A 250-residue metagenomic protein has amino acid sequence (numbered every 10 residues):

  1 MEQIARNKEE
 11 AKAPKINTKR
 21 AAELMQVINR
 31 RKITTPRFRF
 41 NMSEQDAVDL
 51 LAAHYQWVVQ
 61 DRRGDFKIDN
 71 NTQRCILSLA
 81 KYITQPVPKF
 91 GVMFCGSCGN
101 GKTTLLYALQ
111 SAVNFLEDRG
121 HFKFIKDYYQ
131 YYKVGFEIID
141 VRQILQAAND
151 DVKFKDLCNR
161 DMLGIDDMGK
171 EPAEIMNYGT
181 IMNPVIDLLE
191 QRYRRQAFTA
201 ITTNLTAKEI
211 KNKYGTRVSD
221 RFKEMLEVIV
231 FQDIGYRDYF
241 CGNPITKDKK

Functional and structural regions predicted by a protein language model:
M1-P88, R237-K250: A short, basic N-terminal segment
V92-F94: Hydrophobic anchor at the beta1->P-loop junction of P-loop NTPases
G99-K102: Conserved glycine(s) of the Walker
L105, L109: Hydrophobic positions on the alpha1 helix immediately C-terminal to the Walker A/P-loop
S111-N114: Walker A/P-loop NTP-binding motif
H121-K123: Short Lys/Arg-enriched helix C-cap and helix-to-coil transition segments that create basic nucleic-acid-contact patches
K126-R194: Conserved nucleotide-sensing/catalytic segment adjacent to the nucleotide-binding pocket in NTP-handling enzymes
K170-K250: Replace "adjacent to P-loop NTPase cores in ATP/GTP-dependent enzymes" with "adjacent to NTP-binding cores
